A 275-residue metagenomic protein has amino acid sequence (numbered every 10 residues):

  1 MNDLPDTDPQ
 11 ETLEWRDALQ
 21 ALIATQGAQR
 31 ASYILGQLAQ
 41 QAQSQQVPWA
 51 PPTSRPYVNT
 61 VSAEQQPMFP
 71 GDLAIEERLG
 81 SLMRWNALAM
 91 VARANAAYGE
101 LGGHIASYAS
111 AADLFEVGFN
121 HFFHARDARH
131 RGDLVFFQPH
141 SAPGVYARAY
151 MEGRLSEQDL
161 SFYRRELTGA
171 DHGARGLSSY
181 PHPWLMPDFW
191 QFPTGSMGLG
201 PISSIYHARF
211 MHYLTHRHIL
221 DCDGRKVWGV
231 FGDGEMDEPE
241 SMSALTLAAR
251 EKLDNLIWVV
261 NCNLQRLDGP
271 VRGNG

Functional and structural regions predicted by a protein language model:
N2-T7: Charged/polar low-complexity intrinsically disordered segments, enriched in acidic residues
D8-P48: Amphipathic alpha-helical packing elements
Y33-L38, P52-V58, E100-A112: Short secondary-structure junction/hinge motifs that connect adjacent elements
A42-V61, H130, Q138: Terminal amphipathic helices with adjacent charged low-complexity linkers/tails
Q65-Q66, P70-M83, A87-A97, H104-E251: Cofactor-binding active-site loop characterized by glycine-rich and histidine/acidic residues
V135-Q138, N255-N263: Short internal beta-strands
C262-G275: Long, well-ordered, tryptophan-enriched scaffold segments
